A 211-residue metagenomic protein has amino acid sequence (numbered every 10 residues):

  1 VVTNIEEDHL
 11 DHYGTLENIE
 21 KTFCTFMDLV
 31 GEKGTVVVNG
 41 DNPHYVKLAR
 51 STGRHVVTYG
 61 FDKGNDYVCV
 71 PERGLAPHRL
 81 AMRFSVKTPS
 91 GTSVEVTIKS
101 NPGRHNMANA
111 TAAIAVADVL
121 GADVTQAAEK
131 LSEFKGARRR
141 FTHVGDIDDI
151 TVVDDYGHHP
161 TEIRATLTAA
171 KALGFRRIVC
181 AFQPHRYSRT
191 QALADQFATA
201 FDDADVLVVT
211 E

Functional and structural regions predicted by a protein language model:
V1-L10, V46-E95, E133, A137-V144: Extended acidic/charged loop-beta regions that coordinate divalent cations and stabilize anionic phosphate/carboxylate
V1-S51, S100, I163-R164: Flexible active-site lid/hinge loop adjacent to a nucleotide/diphosphate and Mg2+-phosphate binding pocket
T3, I19, V37, V56 (+4 more regions): Residue-level signal for inorganic ion chemistry
E17-I19, R54-H55, A169-A170, F197-A198: Glycine-rich, phosphate-binding/catalytic loops in enzymes
E17-K21, T58-F61, E133-G136, S188-Q191: Short gly/ser/thr-rich secondary-structure transition/capping motifs
G34, R54, R176-R177: Short coil/turn segments at beta-strand junctions that form active-site/ligand-binding loops
N39, F61, Q183-H185, E211: Cofactor-binding loop segments of dinucleotide-utilizing enzymes, especially the Rossmann-like FAD- and NAD(P)+-binding
H78-L80, F84, P89-V206: Nucleotide phosphate-binding/pyrophosphate-handling subdomain across enzymes that bind or process nucleotide phosphates
